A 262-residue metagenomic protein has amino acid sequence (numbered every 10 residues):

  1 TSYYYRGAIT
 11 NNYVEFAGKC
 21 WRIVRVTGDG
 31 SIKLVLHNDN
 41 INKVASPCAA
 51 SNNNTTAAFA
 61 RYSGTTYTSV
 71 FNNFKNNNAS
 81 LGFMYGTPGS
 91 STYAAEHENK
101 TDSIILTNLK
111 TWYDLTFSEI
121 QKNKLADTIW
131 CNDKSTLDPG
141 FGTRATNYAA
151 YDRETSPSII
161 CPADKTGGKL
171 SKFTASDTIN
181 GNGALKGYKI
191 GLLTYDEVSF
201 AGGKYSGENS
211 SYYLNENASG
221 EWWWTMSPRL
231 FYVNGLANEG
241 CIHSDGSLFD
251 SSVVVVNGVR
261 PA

Functional and structural regions predicted by a protein language model:
T1-A262: Long, domain-scale functional regions
